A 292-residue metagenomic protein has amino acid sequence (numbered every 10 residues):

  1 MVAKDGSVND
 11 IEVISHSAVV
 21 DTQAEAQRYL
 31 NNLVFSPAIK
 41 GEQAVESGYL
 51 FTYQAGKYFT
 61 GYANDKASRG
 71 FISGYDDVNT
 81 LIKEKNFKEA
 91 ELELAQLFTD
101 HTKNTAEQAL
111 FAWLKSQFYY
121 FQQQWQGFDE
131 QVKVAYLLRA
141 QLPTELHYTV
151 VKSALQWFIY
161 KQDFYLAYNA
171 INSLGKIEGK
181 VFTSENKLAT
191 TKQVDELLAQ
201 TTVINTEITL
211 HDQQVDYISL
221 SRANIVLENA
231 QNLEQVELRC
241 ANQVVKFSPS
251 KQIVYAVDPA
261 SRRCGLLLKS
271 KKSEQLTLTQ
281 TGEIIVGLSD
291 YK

Functional and structural regions predicted by a protein language model:
A3, S7-I39: A short, well-structured alpha-helical segment
D5, E12, V20-A24, A44-V45 (+4 more regions): Hydrophilic extracytoplasmic domains
V8, E46-G48, S73, A106: Extracytoplasmic
I14, A18-T22, K66-G70, I82 (+1 more regions): Extracytoplasmic/periplasmic, Sec-exported soluble proteins
A26-N64: Short, positively biased Gly/Pro-containing turn/loop motifs at secondary-structure boundaries
T60, N64-S68, T105, T144-E145: Inter-repeat boundary and helix-capping residues of tandem alpha-helical solenoids
G74-T202: Alpha-helical protein-protein interaction scaffolds
